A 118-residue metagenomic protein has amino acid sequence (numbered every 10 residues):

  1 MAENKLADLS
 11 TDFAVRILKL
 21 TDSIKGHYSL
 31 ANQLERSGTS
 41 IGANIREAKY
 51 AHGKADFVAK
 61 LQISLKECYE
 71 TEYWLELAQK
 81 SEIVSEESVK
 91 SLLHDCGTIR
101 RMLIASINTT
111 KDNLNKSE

Functional and structural regions predicted by a protein language model:
M1-E118: Short, C-terminally biased terminal segments at protein or domain edges
